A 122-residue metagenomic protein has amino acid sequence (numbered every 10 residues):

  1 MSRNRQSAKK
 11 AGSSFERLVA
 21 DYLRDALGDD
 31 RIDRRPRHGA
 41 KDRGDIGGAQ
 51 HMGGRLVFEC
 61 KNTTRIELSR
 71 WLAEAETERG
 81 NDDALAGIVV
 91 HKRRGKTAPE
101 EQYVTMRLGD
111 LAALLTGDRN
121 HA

Functional and structural regions predicted by a protein language model:
M1-A122: Catalytic phosphate/metal-binding cores of nucleic-acid and nucleotide-processing enzymes, i.e., regions that mediate
